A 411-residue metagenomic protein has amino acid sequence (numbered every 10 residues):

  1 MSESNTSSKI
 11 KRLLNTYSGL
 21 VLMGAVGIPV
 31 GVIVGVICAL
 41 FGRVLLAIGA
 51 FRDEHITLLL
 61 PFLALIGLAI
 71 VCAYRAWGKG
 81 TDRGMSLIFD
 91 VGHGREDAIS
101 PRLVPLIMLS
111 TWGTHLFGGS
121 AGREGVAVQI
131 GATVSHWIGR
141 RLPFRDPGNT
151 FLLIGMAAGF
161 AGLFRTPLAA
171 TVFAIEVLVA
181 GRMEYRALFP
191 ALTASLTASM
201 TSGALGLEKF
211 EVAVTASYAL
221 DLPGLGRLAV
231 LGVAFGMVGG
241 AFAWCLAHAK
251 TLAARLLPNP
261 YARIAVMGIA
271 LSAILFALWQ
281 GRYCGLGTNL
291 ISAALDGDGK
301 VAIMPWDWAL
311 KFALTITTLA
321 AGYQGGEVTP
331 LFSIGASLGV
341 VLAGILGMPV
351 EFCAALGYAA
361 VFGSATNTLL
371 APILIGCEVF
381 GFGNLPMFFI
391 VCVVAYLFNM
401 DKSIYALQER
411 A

Functional and structural regions predicted by a protein language model:
M1-A411: Alpha-helical transmembrane segments and immediately membrane-proximal extracytoplasmic
